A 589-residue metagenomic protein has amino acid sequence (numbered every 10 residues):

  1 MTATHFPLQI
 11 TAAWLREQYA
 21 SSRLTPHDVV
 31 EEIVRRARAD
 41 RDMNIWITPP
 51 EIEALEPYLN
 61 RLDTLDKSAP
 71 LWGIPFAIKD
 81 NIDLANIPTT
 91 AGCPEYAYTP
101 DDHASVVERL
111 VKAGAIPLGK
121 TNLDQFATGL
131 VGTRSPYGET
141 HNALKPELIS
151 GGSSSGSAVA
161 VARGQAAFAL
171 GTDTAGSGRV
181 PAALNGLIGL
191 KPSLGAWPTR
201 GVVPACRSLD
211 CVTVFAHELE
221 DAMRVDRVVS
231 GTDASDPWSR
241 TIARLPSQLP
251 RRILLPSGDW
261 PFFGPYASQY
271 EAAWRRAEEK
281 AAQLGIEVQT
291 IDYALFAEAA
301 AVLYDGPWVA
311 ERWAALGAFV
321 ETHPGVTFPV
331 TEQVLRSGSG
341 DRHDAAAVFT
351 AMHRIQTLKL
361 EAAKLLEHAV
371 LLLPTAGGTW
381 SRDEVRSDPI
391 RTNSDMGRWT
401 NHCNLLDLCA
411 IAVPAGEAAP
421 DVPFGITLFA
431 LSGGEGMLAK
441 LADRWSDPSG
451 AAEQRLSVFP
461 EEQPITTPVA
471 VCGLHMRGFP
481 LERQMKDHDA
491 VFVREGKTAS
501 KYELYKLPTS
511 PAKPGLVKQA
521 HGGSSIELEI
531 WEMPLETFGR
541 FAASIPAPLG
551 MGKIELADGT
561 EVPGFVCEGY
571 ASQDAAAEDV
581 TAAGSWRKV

Functional and structural regions predicted by a protein language model:
M1-P57, A277-E279, Q283-G285, Q454-L456: An N-terminal boundary/leader segment
A3, P70-A91, P250-P256, P307-K359 (+1 more regions): Short helix-loop capping/hinge segments that flank enzyme active sites or metal/cofactor-binding pockets
S22, G73, K112, A167 (+6 more regions): Glycine-rich, small-residue loops and helix-cap segments that act as flexible hinges at active-site edges
R23-E31, N60-D63, Y266-D292, L316-P324 (+1 more regions): Acyltransferase
T48-P49, A91, L481-T498: Short Gly/aromatic-enriched secondary-structure transition segments
E53-P57, T64-S135: Acidic/His- and Gly-rich active-site-bordering loop/insert found across diverse amide/peptide-bond hydrolases
H103-D226, N404-T427: Short glycine/serine-rich loop segments
K191-R276, K440-E461: A short helix-breaking turn/cap at a secondary-structure junction
